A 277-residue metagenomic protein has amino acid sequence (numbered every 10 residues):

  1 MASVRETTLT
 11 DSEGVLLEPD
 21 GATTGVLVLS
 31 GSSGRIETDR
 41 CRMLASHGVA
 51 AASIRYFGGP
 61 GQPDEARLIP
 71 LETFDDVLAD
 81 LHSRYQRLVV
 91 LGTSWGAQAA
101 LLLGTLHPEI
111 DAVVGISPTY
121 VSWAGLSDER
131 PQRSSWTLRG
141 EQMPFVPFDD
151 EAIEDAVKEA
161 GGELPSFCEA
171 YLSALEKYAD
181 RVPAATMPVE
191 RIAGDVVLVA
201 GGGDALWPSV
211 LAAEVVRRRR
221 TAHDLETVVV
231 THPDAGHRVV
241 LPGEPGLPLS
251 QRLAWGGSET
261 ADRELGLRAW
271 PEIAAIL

Functional and structural regions predicted by a protein language model:
M1-T24: N-terminal cap/lid segment of alpha/beta-hydrolase-fold proteins
T23-G31: Short beta-strand element of the alpha/beta-hydrolase
A45-Q62: Conserved alpha/beta-hydrolase
D64-R84, L102: Alpha/beta-hydrolase active-site loop
G92-A100: Gly/Ala-rich beta-loop-alpha elbow adjacent to hydrolase catalytic centers
T105-Y171: Hydrolase active-site cap/lid region
D150, K158-R238: Serine-hydrolase catalytic core
H223-L277: C-terminal catalytic histidine-bearing segment of alpha/beta-hydrolase fold enzymes
